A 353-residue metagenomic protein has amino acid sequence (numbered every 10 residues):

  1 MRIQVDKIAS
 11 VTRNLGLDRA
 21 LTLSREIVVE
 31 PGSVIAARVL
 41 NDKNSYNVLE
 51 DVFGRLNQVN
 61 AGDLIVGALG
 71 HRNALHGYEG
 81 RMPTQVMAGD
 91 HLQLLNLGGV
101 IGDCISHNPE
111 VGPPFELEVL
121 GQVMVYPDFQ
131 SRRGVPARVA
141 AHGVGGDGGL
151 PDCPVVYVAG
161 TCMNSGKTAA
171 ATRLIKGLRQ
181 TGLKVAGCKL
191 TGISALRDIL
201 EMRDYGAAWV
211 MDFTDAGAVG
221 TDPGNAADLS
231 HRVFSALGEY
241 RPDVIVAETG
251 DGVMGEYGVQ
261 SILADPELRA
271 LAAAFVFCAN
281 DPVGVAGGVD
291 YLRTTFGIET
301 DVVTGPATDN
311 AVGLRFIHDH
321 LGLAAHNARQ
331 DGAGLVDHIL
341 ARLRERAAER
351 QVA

Functional and structural regions predicted by a protein language model:
M1-H76, G80-L97: N-terminal accessory targeting/assembly segments
N14-V29, S45-V48, L321-A353: NTP-binding/hydrolysis catalytic cores, primarily Walker-type P-loop NTPases
D42-S45, G160-G166, A279-D281: Short, glycine-rich nucleotide/cofactor-binding loops
F53, M87-D90, Q180-L183, V312 (+2 more regions): Charge-biased, low-complexity intrinsically disordered regions
H76-G77, L94-V100, I105-R138, D222-E239 (+2 more regions): Conserved catalytic-core segment of NTP-binding enzymes
R138-I193: Walker A (P-loop) phosphate-binding motif
K167-L174, A195-I199, V253-G258, G284-G287: Short glycine/serine/threonine-rich phosphate/pyrophosphate-binding segments that cradle anionic phosphate groups
K176-T221, D290-T294, T304-L321: N-terminal phosphate/diphosphate-binding loop that engages ATP/GTP or pyrophosphate donors across diverse enzyme folds
